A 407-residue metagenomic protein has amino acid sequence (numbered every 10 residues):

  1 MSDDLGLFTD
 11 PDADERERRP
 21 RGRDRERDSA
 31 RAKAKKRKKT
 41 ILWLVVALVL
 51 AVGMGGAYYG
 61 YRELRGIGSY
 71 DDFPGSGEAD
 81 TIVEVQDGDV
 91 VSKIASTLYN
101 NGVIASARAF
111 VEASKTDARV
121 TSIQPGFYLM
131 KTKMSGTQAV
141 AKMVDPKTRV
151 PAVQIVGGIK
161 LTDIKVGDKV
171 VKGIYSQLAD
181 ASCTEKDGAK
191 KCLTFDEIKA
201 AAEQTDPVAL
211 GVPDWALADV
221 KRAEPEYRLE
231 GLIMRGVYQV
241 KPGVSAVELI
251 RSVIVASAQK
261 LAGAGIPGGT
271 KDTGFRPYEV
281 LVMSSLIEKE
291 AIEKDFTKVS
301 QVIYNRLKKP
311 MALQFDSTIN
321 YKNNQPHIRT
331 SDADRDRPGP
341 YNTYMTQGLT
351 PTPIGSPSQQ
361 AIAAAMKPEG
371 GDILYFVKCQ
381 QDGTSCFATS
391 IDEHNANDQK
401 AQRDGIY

Functional and structural regions predicted by a protein language model:
M1-I41, Q399: Terminal targeting segments of Actinobacterial cell-envelope proteins
R25-D28, L50, E393, G405-Y407: C-terminal amphipathic "assembly/sorting" segment characterized by alternating charged and hydrophobic residues
E26-Y70: Hydrophobic single-pass membrane-targeting/anchoring helices
K33-W43, T81-Q86, I328-S331: N-terminal short leaders/motifs
I41-A47, G55, G88-S92, D334-G339: A broad, low-specificity signal for short, low-complexity segments enriched in glycine/proline and polar/charged
R62-V244: Signal peptide-directed extracytoplasmic domains
A179, K199-Y407: Bacterial extracytoplasmic/cell-wall-associated proteins, especially those involved in peptidoglycan
